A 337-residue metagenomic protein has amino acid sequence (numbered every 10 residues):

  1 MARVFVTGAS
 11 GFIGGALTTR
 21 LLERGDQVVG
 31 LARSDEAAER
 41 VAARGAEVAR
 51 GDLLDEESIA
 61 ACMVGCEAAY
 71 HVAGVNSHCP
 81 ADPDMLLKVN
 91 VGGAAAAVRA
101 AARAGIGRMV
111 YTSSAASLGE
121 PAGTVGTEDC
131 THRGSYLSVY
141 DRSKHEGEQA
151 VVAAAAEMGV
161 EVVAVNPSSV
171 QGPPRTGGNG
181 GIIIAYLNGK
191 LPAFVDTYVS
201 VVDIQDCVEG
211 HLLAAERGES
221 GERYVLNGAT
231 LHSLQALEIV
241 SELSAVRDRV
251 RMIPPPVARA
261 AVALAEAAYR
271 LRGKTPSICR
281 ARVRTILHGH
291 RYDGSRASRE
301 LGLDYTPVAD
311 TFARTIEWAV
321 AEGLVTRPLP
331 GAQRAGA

Functional and structural regions predicted by a protein language model:
V4-R24: N-terminal Rossmann NAD(P)H-binding glycine-rich loop of SDR-like oxidoreductase domains
E36-A42, A46-G92, A96, A100: NAD(P)H-binding glycine-rich loop region in Rossmannoid oxidoreductase-like domains and their noncatalytic homologs
H78, A115-T124, V170-T176: Conserved catalytic-site region of short-chain dehydrogenase/reductase
K88, G92-Y140: Conserved Rossmann-fold NAD(P)-dependent oxidoreductase catalytic core, especially the SDR/UDP-sugar
A96, G178, V195-E216, E222: Substrate-positioning beta->alpha
L137-V163: Active-site Tyr-X1-5-Lys
M158-V201: NAD(P)-dependent short-chain dehydrogenase/reductase
G210-I278, G294, R299, F312-A337: Mid/C-terminal beta-alpha module of Rossmann-like enzyme folds, strongest in SDR-family dehydrogenases/epimerases
